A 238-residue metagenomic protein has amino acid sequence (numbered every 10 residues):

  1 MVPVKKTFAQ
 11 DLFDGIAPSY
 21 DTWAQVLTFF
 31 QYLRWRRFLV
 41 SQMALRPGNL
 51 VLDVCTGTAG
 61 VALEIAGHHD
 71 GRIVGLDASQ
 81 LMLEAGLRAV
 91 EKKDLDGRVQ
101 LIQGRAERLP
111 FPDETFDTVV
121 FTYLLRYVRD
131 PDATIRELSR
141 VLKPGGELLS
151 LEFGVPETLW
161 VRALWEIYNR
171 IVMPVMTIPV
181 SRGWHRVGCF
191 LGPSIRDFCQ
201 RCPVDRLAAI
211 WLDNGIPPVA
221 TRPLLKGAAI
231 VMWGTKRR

Functional and structural regions predicted by a protein language model:
M1-A44, G60-E64, A85, G188-P193: Conserved class I S-adenosyl-L-methionine
T7, A78, V155-I210, N214 (+1 more regions): C-terminal alpha-helical "lid/dimerization" subdomain adjacent to the S-adenosyl-L-methionine
L50-R108: Class I SAM-dependent methyltransferase SAM/SAH-binding core
E107-T118: A short acidic, Gly/Pro-enriched loop at the edge of an enzyme's catalytic core that lines a small-molecule cofactor
T118-D130: A short SAM/SAH-binding and catalytic strip from SAM-dependent methyltransferases
D132-P144: A short glycine-rich, Lys/Arg-flanked "PGG" loop and its adjoining helix->strand segment in the class I
G146-F153: Conserved beta-strand signature within the Rossmann-like core of class I S-adenosyl-L-methionine
N214-R238: Core SAM-dependent methyltransferase catalytic element
